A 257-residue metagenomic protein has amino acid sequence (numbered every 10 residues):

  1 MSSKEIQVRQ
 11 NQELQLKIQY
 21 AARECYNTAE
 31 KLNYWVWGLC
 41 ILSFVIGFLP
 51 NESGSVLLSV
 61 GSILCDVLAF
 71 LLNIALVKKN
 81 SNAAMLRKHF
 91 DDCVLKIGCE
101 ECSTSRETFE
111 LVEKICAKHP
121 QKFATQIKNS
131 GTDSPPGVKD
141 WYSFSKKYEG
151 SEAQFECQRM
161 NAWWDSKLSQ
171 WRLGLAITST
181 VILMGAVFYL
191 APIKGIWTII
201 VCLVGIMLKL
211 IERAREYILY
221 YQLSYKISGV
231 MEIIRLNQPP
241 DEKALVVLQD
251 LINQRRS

Functional and structural regions predicted by a protein language model:
M1-E5, S103-E149: Short, non-transmembrane cytosolic segments of multipass membrane proteins
M1-L49, S53, L86-H89: Sequence termini and other peripheral, non-core segments
S2-K17, A21, A214-S257: Cytosolic/matrix-facing juxtamembrane and C-terminal tails of multi-pass cellular membrane proteins
I6-Q19, T132-A176: Membrane-proximal, non-transmembrane alpha-helical segments
R9-L14, F70-I115: Membrane-interface amphipathic/juxtamembrane segments adjacent to transmembrane helices
Y26-K79, Q170-K226: Alpha-helical transmembrane segments and their immediate juxtamembrane boundary regions in integral membrane proteins
M85, H89-D92, K96, Q154-C157 (+4 more regions): Charged, amphipathic alpha-helical oligomerization/scaffolding segments
D91-Q126, M231-S257: Solvent-exposed, non-transmembrane helices and loops of integral membrane proteins
